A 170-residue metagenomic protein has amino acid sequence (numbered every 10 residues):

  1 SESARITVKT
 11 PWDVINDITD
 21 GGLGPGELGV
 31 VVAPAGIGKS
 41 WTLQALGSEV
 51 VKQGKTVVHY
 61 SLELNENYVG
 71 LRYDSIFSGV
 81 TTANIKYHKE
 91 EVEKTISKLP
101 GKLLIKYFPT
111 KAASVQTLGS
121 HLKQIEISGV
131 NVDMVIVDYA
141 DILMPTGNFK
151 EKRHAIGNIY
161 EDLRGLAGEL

Functional and structural regions predicted by a protein language model:
S1-V80, L103-L104: The Walker A/P-loop phosphate-binding site
E49, A155-L170: Substrate-engagement module of ASCE P-loop NTPases
E49-N131, P145: Cytosolic-facing regulatory segments adjacent to core modules
M134: Short, Asp-centered acidic motifs that coordinate Mg2+ and/or phosphate in catalytic or ligand-binding sites
A140: Conserved Walker B
M144-K152: Conserved ATPase-coupling elements of RecA-like P-loop NTPase cores
